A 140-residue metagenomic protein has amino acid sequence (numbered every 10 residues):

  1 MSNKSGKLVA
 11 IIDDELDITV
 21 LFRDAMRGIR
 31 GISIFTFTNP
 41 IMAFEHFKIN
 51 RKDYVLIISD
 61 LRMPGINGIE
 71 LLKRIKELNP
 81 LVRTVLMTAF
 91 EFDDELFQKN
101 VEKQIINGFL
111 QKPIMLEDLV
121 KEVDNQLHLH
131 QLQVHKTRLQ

Functional and structural regions predicted by a protein language model:
L16-F35: Two-component/phosphorelay signaling modules centered on CheY-like receiver
T36-L56: Acidic, metal-coordinating helix/loop segments flanking the phosphotransfer/catalytic sites of two-component signaling
N39, N67-E70: Acidic catalytic/metal-coordinating carboxylates
D60: Active-site residues of response regulator receiver
M63: Receiver (REC) domain active-site loop signature in two-component systems and cognate sites in sensor histidine kinases
E70, E91-G108, K121: Alpha4 helix (beta4-alpha4-beta5 surface) of REC/receiver domains from two-component response regulators
M87-A89: Hydrophobic/aromatic residues positioned on beta-strands within the core alpha/beta folds
I114-V123, L127, Q131, H135: C-terminal output helix
